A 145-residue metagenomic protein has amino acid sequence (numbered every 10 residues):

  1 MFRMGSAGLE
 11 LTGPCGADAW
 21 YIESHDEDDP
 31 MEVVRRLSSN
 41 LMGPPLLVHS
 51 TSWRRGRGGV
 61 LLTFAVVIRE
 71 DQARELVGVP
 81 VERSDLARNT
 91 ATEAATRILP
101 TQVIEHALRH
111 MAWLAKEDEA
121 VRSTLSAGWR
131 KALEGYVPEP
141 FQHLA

Functional and structural regions predicted by a protein language model:
M1-A19, G43-V48, A65-I68: N-terminal strand-loop-strand
T12-Y21, R54-A145: Nudix hydrolase/Nudix homology domain
D18-T51: The catalytic Nudix box helix
